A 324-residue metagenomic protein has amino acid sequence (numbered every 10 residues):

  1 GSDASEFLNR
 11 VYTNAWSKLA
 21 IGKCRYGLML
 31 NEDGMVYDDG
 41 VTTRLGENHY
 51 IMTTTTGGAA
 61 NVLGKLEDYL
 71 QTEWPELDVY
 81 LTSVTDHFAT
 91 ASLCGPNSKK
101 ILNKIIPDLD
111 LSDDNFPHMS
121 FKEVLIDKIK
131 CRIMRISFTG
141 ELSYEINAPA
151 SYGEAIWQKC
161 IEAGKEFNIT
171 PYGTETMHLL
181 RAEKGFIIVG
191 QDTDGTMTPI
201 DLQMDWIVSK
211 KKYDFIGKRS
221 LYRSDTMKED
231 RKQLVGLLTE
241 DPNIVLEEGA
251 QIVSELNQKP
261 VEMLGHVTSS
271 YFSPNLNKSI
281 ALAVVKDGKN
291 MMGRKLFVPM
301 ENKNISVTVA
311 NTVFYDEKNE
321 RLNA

Functional and structural regions predicted by a protein language model:
S2-V36, S98-I129: Internal amphipathic helical hairpin motif
R10, N14-Y69: Well-ordered mid-protein domain cores that form the structural environment of catalytic cofactors
L45-A324: Conserved, structured C-terminal
